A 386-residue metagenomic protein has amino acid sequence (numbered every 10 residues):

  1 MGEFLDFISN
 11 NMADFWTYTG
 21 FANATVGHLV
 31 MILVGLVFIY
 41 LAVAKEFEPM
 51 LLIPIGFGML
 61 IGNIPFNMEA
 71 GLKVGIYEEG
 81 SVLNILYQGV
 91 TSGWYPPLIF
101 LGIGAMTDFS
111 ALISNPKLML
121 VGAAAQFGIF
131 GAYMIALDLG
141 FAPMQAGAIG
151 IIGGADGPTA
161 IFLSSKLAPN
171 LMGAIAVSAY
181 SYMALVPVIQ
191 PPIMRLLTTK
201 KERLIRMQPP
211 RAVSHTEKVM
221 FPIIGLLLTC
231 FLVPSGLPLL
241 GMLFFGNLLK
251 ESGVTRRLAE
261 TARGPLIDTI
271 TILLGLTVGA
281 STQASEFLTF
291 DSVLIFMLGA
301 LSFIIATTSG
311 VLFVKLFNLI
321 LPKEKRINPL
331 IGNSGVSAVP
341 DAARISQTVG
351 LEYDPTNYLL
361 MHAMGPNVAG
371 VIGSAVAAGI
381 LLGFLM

Functional and structural regions predicted by a protein language model:
M1-E78: N-terminal alpha-helical transmembrane segments of multi-pass membrane transport and channel/translocase proteins
G20-M31, N84-I99, Q145-G153, Y180 (+3 more regions): Structural signature of hydrophobic alpha-helical transmembrane segments
V43-L52, G71, I85-L86, M106-V121 (+4 more regions): Interfacial helix-loop-helix linkers and transmembrane-helix boundary segments in multi-pass membrane proteins
Q88, S92-G93, F100-M106, V121-G131 (+4 more regions): Alpha-helical membrane segments and immediately flanking helix-loop junctions that form or couple to the substrate/ion
A111-Y133, S285-V311, A363-N367: Entry/N-cap segments of selected transmembrane alpha helices and their immediately preceding amphipathic helices
N170-V188, F296-A306, L330-S334: Alpha-helical transmembrane segments
S181-V254: Membrane-embedded hairpin module used as a gating/binding unit in multi-pass transport and secretion proteins
L226-V314: Transmembrane helical segments that form the transport core of multi-pass membrane transport proteins
